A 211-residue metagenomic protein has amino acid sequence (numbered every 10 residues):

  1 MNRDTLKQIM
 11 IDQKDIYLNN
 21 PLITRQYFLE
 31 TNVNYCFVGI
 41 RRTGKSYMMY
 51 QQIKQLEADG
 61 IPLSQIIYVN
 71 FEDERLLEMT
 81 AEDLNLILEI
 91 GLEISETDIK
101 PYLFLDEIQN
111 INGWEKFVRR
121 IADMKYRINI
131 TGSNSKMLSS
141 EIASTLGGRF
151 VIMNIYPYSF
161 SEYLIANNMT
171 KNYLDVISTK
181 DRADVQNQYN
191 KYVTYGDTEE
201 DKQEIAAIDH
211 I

Functional and structural regions predicted by a protein language model:
N2-K14, E141-I211: Interdomain motor-coupling "hinge/lid" segment immediately C-terminal to the ATP-binding subdomain of NTP-driven enzymes
Q13-N32: Pre-Walker A adenine-sensing motif
F37: Hydrophobic anchor at the beta1->P-loop junction of P-loop NTPases
R41-R42: Walker A (P-loop) phosphate-binding loop of P-loop NTPases
K45-S46: Conserved lysine of the Walker
I67-P101: Short glycine-rich substrate-engagement loop in P-loop NTPases that contacts/grips substrate
R127-S133, N154, Y163: Structural recognition of the conserved hydrophobic beta-strand(s) that form the central parallel beta-sheet of P-loop
